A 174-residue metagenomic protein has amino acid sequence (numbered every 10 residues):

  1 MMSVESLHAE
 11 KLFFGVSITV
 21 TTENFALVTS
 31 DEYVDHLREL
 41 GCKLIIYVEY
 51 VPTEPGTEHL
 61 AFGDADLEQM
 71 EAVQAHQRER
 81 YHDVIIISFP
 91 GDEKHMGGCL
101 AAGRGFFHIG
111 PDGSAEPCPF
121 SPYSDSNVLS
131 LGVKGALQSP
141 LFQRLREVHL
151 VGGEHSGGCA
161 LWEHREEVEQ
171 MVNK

Functional and structural regions predicted by a protein language model:
M1-G98, A102, P111-E116, D125-V128: Radical SAM enzyme [4Fe-4S]-AdoMet core and its adjacent flexible, acidic and glycine-rich loops/tails across
A115, F120-K174: Flexible mid-to-C-terminal extensions adjoining Fe-S/redox cofactors in radical SAM and related proteins
